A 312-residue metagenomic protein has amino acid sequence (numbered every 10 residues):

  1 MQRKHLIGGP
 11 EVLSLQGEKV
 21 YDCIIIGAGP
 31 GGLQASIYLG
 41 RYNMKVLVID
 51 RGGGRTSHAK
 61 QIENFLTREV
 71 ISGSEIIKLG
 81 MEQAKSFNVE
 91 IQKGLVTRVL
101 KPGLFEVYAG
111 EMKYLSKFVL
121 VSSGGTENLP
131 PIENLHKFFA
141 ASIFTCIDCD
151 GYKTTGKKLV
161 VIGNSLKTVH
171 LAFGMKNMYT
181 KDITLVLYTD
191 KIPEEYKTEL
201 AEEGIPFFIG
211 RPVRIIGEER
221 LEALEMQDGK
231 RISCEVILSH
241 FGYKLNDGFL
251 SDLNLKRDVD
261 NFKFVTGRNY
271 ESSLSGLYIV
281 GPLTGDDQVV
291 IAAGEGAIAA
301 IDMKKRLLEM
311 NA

Functional and structural regions predicted by a protein language model:
M1-C23, I91-K157, A223, Q227-G229 (+3 more regions): FAD-binding core/adjacent interface of flavoenzyme oxidoreductases
L15, Y21-E75, V161-D190: Beta1-alpha1 glycine-rich phosphate/pyrophosphate-binding loop at the start of Rossmann-like nucleotide-binding domains
G32, E127-N128, K167-T168, I232 (+1 more regions): Glycine-rich nucleotide phosphate-binding loop and flanking beta-alpha elements of Rossmann-like dinucleotide-binding
S36, L171, V280-A312: A conserved FAD-binding loop/helix module that cradles the flavin
D50-G53, K60-F87, C146, E199-R214: N-terminal glycine-rich dinucleotide-binding loop that anchors FAD/FMN and/or NAD(P) in oxidoreductases
A84-Y108, Y114-S116, Y179-F264, L308-A312: A Rossmann-like FAD-binding core segment of flavoenzymes
L129-P130, H170, C234, D247-G248 (+1 more regions): Glycine/Thr-rich phosphate-binding loops of Rossmann-like dinucleotide-binding domains
K137-K153, F241-Q288, E295-I298: FAD-site-proximal beta/loop scaffold in flavoenzymes
